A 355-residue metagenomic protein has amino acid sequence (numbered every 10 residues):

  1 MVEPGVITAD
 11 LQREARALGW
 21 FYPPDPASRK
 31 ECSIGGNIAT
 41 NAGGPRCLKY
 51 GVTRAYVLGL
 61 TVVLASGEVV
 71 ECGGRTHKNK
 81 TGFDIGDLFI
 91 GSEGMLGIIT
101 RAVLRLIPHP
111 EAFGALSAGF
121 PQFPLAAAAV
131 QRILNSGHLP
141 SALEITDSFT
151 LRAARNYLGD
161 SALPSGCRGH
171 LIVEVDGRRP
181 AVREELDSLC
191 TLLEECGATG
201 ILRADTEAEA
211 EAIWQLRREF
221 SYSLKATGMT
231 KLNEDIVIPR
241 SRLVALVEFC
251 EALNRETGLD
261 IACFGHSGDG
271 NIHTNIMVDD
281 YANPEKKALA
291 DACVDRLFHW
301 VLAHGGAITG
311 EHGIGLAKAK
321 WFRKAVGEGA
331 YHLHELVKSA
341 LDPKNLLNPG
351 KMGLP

Functional and structural regions predicted by a protein language model:
M1-P355: Noncatalytic alpha-helical scaffold of FAD-dependent oxidoreductases
